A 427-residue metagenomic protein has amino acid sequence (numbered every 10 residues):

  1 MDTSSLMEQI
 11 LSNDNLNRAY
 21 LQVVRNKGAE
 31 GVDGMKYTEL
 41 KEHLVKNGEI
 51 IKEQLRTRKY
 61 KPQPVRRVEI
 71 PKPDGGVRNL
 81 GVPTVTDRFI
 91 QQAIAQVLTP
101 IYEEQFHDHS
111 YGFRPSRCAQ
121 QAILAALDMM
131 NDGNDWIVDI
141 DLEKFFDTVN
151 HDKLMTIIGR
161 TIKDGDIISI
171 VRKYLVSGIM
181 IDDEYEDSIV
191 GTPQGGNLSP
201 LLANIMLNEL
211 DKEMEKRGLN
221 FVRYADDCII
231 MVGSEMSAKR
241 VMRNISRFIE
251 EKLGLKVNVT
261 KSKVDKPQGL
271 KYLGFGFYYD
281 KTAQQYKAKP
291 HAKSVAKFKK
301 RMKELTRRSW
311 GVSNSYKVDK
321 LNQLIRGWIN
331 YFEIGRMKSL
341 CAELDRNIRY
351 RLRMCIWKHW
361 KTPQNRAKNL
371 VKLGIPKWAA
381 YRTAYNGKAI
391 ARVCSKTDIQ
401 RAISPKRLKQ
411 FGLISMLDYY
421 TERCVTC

Functional and structural regions predicted by a protein language model:
M1-V45: Non-catalytic, polymerase-adjacent accessory regions of viral genome-replication enzymes
Q9, E30-K41, P83, G112 (+10 more regions): Conserved phosphate/pyrophosphate-binding and hydrolysis machinery centered on Walker-type P-loop NTPases, extending
N26-D33, P73, Y102-F106, N134-W136 (+6 more regions): Short acidic (Asp/Glu) and glycine-rich catalytic loops that position anionic groups and cofactors
N47, Q54-E69, P73, D108-R117 (+1 more regions): Conserved polymerase palm-domain catalytic core
L80-V97, E104: Hydrophobic alpha-helical hairpins/lids featuring a short glycine-rich hinge
V176, K252-R326: A conserved non-catalytic segment of reverse transcriptases and RNA-directed RNA polymerases corresponding to the late
K317-P363, A367, V371: Non-catalytic, peripheral interaction segments enriched in hydrophobic/basic residues
W360-C427: Extended C-terminal regions of large enzymes
